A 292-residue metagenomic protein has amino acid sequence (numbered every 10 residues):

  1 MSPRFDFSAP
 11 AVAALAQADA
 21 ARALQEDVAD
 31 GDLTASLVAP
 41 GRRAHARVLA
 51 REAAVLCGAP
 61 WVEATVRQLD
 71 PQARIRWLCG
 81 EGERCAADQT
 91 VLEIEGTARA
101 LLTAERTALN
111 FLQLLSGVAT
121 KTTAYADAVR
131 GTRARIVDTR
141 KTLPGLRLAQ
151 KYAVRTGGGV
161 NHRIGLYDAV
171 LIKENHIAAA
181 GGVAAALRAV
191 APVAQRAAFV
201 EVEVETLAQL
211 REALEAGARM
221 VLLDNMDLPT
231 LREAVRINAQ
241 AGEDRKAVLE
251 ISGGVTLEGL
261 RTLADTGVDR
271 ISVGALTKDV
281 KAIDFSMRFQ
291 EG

Functional and structural regions predicted by a protein language model:
S2-A216, M220, R232-I237, E250 (+2 more regions): Acidic/glycine-rich phosphate/pyrophosphate-binding loops and surrounding catalytic core that coordinate Mg2+
L222, M226-L228: Extended hydrophobic secondary-structure segments
N225, G253, G274-A275: Short secondary-structure boundary segments
N238-G242: Conserved hydrophobic residues forming the short capping helix/wall of the S-adenosyl-L-methionine
S286-E291: Active-site loop ensemble at the mouth of alpha/beta enzyme cores that anchors a bound cofactor
